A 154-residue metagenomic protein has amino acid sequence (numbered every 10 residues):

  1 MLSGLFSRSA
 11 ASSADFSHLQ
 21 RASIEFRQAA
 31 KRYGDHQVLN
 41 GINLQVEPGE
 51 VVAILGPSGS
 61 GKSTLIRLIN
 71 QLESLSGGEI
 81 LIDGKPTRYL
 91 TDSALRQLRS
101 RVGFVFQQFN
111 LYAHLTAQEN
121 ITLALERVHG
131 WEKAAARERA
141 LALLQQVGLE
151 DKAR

Functional and structural regions predicted by a protein language model:
M1-A30: ABC-family P-loop ATPase nucleotide-binding domain
L55-P57: The feature captures the beta-strand-to-loop junction immediately N-terminal to the Walker
N70: Helix-to-loop junction immediately C-terminal to a conserved catalytic motif
E79-L81, K85: ATP-binding/catalytic-site motifs of ATP-hydrolyzing domains
K85-P86, T122, H129, K133-K152: Conserved ABC ATPase "signature" region
T87-G103, K133-A134: ABC ATPase NBD coupling module
H114-A124: Short coil-to-helix segment of the ABC ATPase nucleotide-binding domain corresponding to the Q-loop/switch region
